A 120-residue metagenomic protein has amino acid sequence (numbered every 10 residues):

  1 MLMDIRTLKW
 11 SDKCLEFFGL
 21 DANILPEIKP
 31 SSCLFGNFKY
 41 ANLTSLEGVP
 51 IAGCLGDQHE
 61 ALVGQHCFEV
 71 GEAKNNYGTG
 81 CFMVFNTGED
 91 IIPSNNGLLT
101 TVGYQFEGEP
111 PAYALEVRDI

Functional and structural regions predicted by a protein language model:
M1-Q58: Gly/Ser/Thr-rich active-site cleft segment
S45, V49-P50, C54-I120: Catalytic phosphate/nucleotide-handling subdomain of diverse soluble enzymes
